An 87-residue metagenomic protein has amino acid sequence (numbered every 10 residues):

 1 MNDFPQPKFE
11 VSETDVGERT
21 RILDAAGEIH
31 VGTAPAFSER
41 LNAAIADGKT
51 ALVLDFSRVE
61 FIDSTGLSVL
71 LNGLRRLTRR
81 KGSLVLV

Functional and structural regions predicted by a protein language model:
F4-E39, F56-R58: STAS-typified acidic loop motif
E28-V87: Amphipathic alpha-helical interaction surfaces in cytosolic regulatory modules
